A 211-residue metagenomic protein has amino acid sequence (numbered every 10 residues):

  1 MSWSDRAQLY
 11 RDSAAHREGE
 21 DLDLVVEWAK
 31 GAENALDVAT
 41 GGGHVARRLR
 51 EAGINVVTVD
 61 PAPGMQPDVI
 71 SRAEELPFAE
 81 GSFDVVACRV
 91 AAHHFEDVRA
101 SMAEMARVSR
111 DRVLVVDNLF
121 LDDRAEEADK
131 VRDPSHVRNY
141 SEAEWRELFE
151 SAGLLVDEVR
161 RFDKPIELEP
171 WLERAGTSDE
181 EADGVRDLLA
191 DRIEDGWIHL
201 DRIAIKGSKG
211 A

Functional and structural regions predicted by a protein language model:
M1-G31, H44-R48, D163, E169-L172: Conserved class I S-adenosyl-L-methionine
L36-E75: Class I SAM-dependent methyltransferase SAM/SAH-binding core
G42-H44, D157-A211: Conserved Class I S-adenosyl-L-methionine
A87: A conserved beta-strand element that flanks and buttresses the S-adenosyl-L-methionine
H93-H94: A short His-aromatic
R99-V113: A short glycine-rich, Lys/Arg-flanked "PGG" loop and its adjoining helix->strand segment in the class I
N118-H136: Short, glycine-/aromatic-enriched active-site segment of Class I SAM-dependent methyltransferases
R138-G153: Short alpha-helix
